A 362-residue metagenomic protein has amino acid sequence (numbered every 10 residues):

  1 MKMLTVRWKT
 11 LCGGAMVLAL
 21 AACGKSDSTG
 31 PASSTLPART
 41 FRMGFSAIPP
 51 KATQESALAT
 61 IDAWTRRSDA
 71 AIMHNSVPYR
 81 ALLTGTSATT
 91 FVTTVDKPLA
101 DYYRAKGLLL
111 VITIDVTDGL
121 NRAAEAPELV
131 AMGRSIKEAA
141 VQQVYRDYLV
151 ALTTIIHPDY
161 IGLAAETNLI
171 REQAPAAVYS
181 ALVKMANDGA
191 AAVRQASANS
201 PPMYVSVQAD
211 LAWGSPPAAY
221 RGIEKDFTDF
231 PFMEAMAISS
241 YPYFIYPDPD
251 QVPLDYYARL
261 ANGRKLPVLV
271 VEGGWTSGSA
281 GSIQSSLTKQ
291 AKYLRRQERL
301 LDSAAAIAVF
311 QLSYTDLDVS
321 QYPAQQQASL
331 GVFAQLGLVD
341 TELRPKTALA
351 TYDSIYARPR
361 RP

Functional and structural regions predicted by a protein language model:
L18-P37: Bacterial Sec-dependent N-terminal signal peptides
S33-Q142, G162, A237, Y243: N-terminal substrate-binding region of glycoside hydrolase catalytic domains
T53-I61, T94-P98, Y145-L149, A209-T228 (+2 more regions): Alpha-helical scaffolding within the catalytic cores of extracellular/periplasmic polymer-degrading hydrolases
S68, M73, I156-D159, L163-A165 (+4 more regions): Aromatic- and acid-rich polysaccharide-binding/catalytic face of secreted or lumenal carbohydrate-active enzymes
Y148-V178, Y204-S206: Active-site groove signature of glycoside hydrolases
G162-A165, M185-Y220, P267-G278, I307-D316: Aromatic-lined carbohydrate-recognition surfaces of secreted/lumenal glycan-active proteins
P247-V309: Catalytic-core region of carbohydrate-active enzymes that cleave or remodel glycosidic bonds
A280-T288, F310-P362: Aromatic-rich peripheral "rim/lid" segments of glycoside hydrolase catalytic domains that contact and position glycan
